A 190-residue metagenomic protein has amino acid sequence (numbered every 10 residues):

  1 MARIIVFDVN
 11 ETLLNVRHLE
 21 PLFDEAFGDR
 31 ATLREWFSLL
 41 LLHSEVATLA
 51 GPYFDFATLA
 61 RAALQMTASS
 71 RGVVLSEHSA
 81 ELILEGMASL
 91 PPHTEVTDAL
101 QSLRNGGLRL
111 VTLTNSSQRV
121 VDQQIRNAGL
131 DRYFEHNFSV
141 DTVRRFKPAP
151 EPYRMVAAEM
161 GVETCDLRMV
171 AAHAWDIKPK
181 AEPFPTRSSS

Functional and structural regions predicted by a protein language model:
M1-L41: Active-site neighborhood of HAD-like aspartate-dependent phosphohydrolases
E20, L33, F37, A57-Q65 (+1 more regions): An amphipathic alpha-helix signature
L22, S44-L49, V120-D122, F146: A short acidic, helix-capping loop that chelates divalent metal ions and anchors anionic groups
E45-E81: A metal-dependent, Asp-based hydrolase signature
E77-P91, V96-A128, F134-V140: Substrate-recognition element of Asp-dependent hydrolases with the DxDx(T/V) motif
T97-N105, A157, I177-A181: Surface-exposed amphipathic alpha-helices with a cationic face
V111, S117-R168, K178: Substrate-recognition "cap/lid" segment bordering the active-site pocket of phosphatases
C165-S190: Acidic, Mg2+-coordinating phosphoryl-transfer loop and its flanking beta/alpha structural elements, shared across
